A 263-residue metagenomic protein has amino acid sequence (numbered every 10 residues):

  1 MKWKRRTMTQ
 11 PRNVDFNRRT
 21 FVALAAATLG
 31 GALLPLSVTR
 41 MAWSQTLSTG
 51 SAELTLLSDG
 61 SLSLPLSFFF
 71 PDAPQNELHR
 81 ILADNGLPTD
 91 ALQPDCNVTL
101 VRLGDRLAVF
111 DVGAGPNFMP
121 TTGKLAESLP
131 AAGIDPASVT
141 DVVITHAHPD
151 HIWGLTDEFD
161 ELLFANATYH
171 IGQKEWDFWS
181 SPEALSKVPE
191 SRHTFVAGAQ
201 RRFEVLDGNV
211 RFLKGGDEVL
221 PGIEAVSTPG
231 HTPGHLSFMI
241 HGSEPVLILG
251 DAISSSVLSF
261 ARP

Functional and structural regions predicted by a protein language model:
M1-F16, A27-L29: N-terminal secretory signal peptides
P11-V22, P35: Twin-arginine (Tat) signal peptide motif
D15, S243-P263: Cap/insert and terminal regions of metallo-dependent hydrolase folds
A27, G113-G115, H148, E175 (+3 more regions): Catalytic metal-binding/acid-base residues of hydrolase active sites
Q45-A132, S237-G250: Conserved beta-strand hairpin/beta-sheet module of binuclear metal-dependent hydrolase folds, prominently
V98, P120-H170: Active-site metal-binding motif and surrounding structural segment of the metallo-beta-lactamase
F110, D141-A147, I171-G172, S227-G230 (+1 more regions): Active-site neighborhood of phospho(di)ester-bond hydrolases with catalytic His/Asp-centered motifs
G123, P130, S138, A165 (+1 more regions): Metallo-beta-lactamase
